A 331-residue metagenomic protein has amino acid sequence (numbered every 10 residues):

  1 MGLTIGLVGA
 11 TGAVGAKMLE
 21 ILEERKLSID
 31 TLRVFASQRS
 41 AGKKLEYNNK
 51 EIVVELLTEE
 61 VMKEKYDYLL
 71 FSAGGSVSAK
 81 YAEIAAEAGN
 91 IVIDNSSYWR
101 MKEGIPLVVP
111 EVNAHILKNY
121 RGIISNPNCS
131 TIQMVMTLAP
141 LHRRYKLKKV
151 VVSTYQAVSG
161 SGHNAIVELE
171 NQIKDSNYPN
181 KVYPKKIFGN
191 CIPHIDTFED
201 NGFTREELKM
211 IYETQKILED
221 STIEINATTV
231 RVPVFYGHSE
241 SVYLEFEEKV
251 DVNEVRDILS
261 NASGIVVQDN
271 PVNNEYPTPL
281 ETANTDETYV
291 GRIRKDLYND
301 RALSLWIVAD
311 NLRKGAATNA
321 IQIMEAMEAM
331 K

Functional and structural regions predicted by a protein language model:
M1-I187, T222-E224, T288-Y289, I293-N299 (+3 more regions): N-terminal Rossmann-like NAD(P) cofactor-binding subdomain of oxidoreductases, focused on the glycine-rich
L69, V158-K331: Charged docking surfaces used in two-component/phosphorelay signaling
